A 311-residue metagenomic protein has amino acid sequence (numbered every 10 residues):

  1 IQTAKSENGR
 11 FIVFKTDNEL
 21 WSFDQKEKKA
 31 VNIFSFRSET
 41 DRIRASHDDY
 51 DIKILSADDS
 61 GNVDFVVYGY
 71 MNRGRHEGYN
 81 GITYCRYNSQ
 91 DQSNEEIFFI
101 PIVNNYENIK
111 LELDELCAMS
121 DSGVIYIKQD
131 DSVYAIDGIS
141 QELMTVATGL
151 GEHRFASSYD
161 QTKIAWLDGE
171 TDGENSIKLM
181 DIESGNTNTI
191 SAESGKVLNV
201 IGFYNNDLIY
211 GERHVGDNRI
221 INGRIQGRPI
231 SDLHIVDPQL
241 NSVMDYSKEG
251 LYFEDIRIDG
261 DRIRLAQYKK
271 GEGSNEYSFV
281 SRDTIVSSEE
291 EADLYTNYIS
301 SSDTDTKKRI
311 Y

Functional and structural regions predicted by a protein language model:
I1-Q2, E19-A45, G74-N108, K128-T148 (+3 more regions): Surface-exposed loop/turn elements that mediate protein-protein interactions on large endomembrane-trafficking
Q2-K5, T40-S56, I102-A118, G149-Y159 (+2 more regions): Repeated scaffold domains used in trafficking and secretory/extracellular systems, primarily beta-propellers
T3-T16, L20-S22, K53-C85, D114-Q129 (+4 more regions): Short beta-strand elements that form the blades of beta-propeller/WD-repeat-like and other beta-sheet-rich scaffold
V13, S157, G202, Q226-P229: Active-site-proximal structural scaffolding
D114-E115, S122-I125, D130-A147, E152-T162: Long, K/E/R/D-enriched contiguous segments that form extended
